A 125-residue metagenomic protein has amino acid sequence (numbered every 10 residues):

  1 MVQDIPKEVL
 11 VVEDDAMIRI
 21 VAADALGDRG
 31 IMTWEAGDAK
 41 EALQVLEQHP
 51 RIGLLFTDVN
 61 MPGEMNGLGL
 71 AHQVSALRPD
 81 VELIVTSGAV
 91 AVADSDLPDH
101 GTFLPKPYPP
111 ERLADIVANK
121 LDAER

Functional and structural regions predicted by a protein language model:
M1-L10, A16-M17, A23, E41 (+4 more regions): Non-catalytic signal-transmission and effector/linker regions of two-component phosphorelay proteins
A16-W34: Two-component/phosphorelay signaling modules centered on CheY-like receiver
R19, P62-E64: The feature encodes the CheY-like receiver
E35-L54, D94: Acidic, metal-coordinating helix/loop segments flanking the phosphotransfer/catalytic sites of two-component signaling
D38, M65-L70: Acidic catalytic/metal-coordinating carboxylates
D58-V59: Active-site residues of response regulator receiver
T86-S87: Hydrophobic/aromatic residues positioned on beta-strands within the core alpha/beta folds
